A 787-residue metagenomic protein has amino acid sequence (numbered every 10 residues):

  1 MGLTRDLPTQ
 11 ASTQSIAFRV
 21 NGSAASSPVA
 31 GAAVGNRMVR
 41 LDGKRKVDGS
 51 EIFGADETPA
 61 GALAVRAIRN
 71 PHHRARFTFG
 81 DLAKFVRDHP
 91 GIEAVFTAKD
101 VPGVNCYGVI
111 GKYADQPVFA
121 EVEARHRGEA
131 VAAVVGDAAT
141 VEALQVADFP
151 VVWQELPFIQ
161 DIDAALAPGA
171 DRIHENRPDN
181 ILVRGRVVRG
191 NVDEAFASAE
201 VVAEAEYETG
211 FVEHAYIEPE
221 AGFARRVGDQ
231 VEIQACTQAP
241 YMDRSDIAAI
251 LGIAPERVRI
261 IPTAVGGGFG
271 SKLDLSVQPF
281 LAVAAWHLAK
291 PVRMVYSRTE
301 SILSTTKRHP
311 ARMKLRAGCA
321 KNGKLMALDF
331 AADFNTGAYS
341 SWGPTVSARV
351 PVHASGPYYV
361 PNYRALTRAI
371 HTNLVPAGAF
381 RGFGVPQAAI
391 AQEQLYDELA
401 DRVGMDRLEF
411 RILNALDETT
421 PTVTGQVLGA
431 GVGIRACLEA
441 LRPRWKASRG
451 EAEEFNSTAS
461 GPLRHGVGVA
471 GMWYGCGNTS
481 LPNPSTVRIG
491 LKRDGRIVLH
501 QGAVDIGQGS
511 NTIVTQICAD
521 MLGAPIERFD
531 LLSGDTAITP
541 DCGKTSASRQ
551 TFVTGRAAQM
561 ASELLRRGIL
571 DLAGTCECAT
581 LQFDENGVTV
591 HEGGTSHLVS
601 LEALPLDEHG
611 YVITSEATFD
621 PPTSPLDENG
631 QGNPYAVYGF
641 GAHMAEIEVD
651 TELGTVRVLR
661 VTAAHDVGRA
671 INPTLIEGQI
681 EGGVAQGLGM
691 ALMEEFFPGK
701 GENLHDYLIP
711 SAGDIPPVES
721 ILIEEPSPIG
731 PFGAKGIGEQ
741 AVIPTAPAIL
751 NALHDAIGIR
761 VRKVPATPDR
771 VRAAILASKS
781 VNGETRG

Functional and structural regions predicted by a protein language model:
G2-L182, V202, H287: Flexible, low-hydrophobicity surface segments
G2-P8, A98-V101, G252-R257, H287-V292 (+4 more regions): C-terminal catalytic domains of large/alpha subunits in multi-subunit enzymes
N36, D42-D48, D179-G222, G228 (+4 more regions): Glycine-rich loop/linker segments at domain edges
V65, V231-A235, R496-Q501, V658-R660: Short, aliphatic-rich beta-strand segments
C106-I110, L144-D148, R244-D246, F269-L275 (+10 more regions): Short acidic, glycine/serine/threonine-rich loops at helix termini
E123, A254-E256, I260-P262, A285-S297 (+1 more regions): Conserved catalytic cysteine-centered active-site region of acyl-thioester-dependent Claisen-condensing enzymes
A170-L251, A415-R496, N703-I721: Helix-loop-helix junctions that connect adjacent transmembrane helices in secondary transporters/permeases, recognized
A264-A289, R293-M294, S510-I517: Thiamine diphosphate
